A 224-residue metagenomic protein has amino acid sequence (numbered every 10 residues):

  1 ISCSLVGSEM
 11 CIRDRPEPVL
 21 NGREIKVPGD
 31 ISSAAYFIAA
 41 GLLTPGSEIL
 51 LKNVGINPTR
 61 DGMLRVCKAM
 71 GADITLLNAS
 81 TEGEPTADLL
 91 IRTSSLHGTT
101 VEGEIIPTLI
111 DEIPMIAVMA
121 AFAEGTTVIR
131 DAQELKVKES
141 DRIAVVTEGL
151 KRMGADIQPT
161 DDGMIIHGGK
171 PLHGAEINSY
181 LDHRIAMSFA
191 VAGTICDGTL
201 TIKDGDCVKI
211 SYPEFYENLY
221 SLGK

Functional and structural regions predicted by a protein language model:
I1-G7, C11-I12: Single conserved hydrophobic/aromatic residue that forms the stacking wall/gate of nucleotide- or nucleobase-binding
S8-E9, E48-N57, G71-T86, T126-T127 (+2 more regions): Flexible, glycine/charged-enriched surface loops at secondary-structure junctions
R13-I56, D88-K138, I165-I210: Structural motif
A40, T44, I56-V66, M70-D73: Glycine-rich anion/phosphate-binding loop at the beta-strand->alpha-helix junction
D61, A144, P213: Conserved catalytic core of two-component sensor histidine kinases
C67, V118, I143, L150 (+2 more regions): Hydrophobic, well-ordered secondary-structure elements that form the walls of internal hydrophobic environments
L150, G154-D156, L222: Short capping motifs at secondary-structure boundaries
